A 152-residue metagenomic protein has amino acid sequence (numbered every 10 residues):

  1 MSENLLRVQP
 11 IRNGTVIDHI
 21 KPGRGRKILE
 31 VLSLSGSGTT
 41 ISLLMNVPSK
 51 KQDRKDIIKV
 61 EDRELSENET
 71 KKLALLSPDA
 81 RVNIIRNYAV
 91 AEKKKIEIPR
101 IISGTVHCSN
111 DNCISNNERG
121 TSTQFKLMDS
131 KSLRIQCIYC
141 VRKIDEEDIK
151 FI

Functional and structural regions predicted by a protein language model:
S2-K94: Interaction interfaces in information-processing and related assembly proteins
Y88-I152: Cys/His-clustered metal-coordination modules, chiefly Zn-binding fingers
